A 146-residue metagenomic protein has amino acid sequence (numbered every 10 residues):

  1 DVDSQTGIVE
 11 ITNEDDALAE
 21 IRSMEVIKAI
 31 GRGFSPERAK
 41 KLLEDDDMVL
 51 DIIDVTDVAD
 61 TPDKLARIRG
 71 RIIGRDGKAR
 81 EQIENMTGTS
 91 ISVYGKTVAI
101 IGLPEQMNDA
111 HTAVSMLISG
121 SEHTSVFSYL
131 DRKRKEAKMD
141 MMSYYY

Functional and structural regions predicted by a protein language model:
D1-Y146: RNA-contacting regions in translation and RNA-metabolism proteins, encompassing KH/S1 modules where present
